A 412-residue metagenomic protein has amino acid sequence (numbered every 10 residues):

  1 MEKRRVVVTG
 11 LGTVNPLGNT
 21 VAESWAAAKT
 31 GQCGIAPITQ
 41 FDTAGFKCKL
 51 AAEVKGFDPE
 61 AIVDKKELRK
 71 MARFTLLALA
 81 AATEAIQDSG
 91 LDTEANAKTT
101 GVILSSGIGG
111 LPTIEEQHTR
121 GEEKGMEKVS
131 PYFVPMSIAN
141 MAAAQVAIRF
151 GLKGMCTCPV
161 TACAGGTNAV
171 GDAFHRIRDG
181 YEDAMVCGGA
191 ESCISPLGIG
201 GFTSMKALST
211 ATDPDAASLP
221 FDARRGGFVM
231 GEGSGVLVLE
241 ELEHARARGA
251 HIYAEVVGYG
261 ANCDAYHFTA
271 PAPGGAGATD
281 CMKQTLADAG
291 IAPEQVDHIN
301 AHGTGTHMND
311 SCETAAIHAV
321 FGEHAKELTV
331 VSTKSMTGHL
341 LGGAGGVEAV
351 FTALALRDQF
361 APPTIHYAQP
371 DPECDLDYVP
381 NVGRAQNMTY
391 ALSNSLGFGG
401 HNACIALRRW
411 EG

Functional and structural regions predicted by a protein language model:
M1-E67, E243-Y253, V350-I365, R408-G412: ACP-dependent fatty acid/polyketide chain-elongation machinery
M1-V8, N96-A97, A289-Q295, A325-K326 (+1 more regions): Flexible, low-complexity linker/loop segments at domain and module junctions
R5-T9, Q32-A36, D213-A289, D297-H298 (+1 more regions): Condensing-enzyme catalytic core mediating Claisen C-C bond formation in acyl metabolism
V8, V21-W25, K29-T161, A190-I199 (+1 more regions): Conserved beta-ketoacyl condensing-enzyme motif
Q40, A97-L104, C156-T161, E182-A190 (+5 more regions): Beta-strand segments within the central parallel beta-sheet cores of soluble alpha/beta enzyme folds
G45-E53, G109-T113, S192-S218, G260-D280 (+3 more regions): Active-site-adjacent elements of ketosynthase-type condensing enzymes
A78-L91, A139-A143, A147-E191, V229-A250 (+2 more regions): Active-site-proximal alpha-helical scaffold in enzymes
E123-S130, G171, H175, A184 (+4 more regions): Glycine-/small-residue-rich "gating" segment that lines the acyl/pantetheine channel and substrate pocket
